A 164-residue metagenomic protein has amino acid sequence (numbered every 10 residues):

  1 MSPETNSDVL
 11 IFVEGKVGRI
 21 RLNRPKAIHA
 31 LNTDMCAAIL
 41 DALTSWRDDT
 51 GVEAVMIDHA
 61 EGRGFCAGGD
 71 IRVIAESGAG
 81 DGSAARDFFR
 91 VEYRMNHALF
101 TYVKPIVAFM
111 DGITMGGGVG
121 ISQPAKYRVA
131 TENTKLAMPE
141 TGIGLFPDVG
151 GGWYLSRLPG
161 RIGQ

Functional and structural regions predicted by a protein language model:
M1-D58, S83, H97: Conserved CoA-thioester-binding segment of acyl-CoA-metabolizing enzymes
K26, G62-R63, W153: Glycine-centered loop/turn positions within well-structured domains that cap or flank conserved ligand/cofactor-binding
M35, D70-V73, I121-P124, G144 (+1 more regions): Short, glycine/charged-enriched secondary-structure capping and boundary segments
H59-R94, T114, G142-G144: Glycine- (often His-adjacent) and acidic-residue-rich active-site loop that binds/positions the CoA thioester
L99-I143: Glycine-rich beta-to-alpha active-site loop
A125-Y127, F146, I162-Q164: Internal, well-ordered alpha/beta segment that forms a basic, Gly-enriched binding/recognition surface
N133, V149-W153, R157-Q164: Contiguous mid-protein beta-loop-alpha structural module that forms a pocket-lining wall or clamp of enzyme active
